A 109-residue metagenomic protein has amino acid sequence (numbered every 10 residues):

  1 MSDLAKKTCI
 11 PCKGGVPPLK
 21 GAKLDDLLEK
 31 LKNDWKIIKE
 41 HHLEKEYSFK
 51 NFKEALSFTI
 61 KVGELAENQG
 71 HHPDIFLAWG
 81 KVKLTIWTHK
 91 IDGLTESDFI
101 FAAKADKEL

Functional and structural regions predicted by a protein language model:
M1-D34, I38-E44, K50-L56, I60-L109: Long, contiguous binding/interaction regions
